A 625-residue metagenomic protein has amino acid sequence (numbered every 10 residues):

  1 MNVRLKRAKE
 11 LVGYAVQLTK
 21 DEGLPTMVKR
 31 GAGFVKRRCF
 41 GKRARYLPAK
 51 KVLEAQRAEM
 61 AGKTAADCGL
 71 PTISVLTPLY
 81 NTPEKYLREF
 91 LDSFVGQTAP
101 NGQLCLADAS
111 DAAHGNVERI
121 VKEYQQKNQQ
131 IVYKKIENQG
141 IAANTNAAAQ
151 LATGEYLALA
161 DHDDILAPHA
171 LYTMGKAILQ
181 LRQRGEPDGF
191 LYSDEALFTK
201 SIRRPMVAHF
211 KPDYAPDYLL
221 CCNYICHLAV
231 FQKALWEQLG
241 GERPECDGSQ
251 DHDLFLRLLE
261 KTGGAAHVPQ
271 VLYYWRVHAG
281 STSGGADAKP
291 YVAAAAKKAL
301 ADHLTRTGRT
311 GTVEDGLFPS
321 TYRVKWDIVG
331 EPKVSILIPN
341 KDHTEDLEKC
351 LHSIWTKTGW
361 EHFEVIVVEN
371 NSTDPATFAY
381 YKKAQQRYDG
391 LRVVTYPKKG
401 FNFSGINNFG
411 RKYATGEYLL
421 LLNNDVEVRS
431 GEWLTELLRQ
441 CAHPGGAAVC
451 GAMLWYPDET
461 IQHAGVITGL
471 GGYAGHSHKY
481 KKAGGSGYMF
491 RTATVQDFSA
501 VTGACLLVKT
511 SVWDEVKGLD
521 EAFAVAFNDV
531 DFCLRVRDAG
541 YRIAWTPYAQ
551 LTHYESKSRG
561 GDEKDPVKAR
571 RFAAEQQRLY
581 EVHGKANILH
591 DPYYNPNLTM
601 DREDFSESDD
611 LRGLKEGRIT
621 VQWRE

Functional and structural regions predicted by a protein language model:
N2, K6, G13-C68, K289-E331 (+5 more regions): C-terminal, non-catalytic tails of nucleotide-sugar-dependent glycosyltransferases
F40-A288, D302: Nucleotide-sugar donor-binding/catalytic module of glycosyltransferases that assemble extracellular/cell-envelope
D92-N101, H352-H362: Short, acidic, metal-binding catalytic loop of nucleotide-sugar glycosyltransferases
D108-R119, E369-Y380, E427: A conserved acidic beta->alpha catalytic loop
I136-A152, Y396-A414: Glycine-rich, basic loop-to-helix element that forms the pyrophosphate-binding segment of sugar-nucleotide handling
G154-I165, G416-R429: Short beta-strand-to-loop acidic/aromatic patch adjacent to the donor-nucleotide binding site
H169-P205, V426-Y473: Conserved donor NDP-sugar-binding/catalytic core segment of glycosyltransferases
L235, E245-V271, L300, W433-L437 (+2 more regions): A short, conserved alpha-helix in the catalytic core of glycosyltransferases
